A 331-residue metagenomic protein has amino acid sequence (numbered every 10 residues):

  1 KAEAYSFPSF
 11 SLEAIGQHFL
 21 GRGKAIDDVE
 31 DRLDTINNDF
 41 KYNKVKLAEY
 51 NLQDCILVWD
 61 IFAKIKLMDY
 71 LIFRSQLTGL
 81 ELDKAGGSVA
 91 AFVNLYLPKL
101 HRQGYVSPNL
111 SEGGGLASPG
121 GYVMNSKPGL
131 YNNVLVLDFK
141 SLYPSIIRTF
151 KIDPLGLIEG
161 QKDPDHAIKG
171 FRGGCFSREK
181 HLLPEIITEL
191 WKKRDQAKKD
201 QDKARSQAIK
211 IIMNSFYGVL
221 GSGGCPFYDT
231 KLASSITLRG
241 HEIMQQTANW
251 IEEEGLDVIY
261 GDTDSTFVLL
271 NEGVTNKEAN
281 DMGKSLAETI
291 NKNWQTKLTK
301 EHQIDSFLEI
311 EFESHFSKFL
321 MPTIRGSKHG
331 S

Functional and structural regions predicted by a protein language model:
K1-C55: Active-site-proximal helix-loop-helix substrate-binding element of RNase H-like nuclease domains
L12, G16-D28, R205-Y217, G240-L256: Structured alpha-helical segments in the cores of large, soluble enzyme domains
L20-L33, G156-E159, E301-F307: Short, surface-exposed acidic
N37-S141, S145-R148, A204-E242, Q246 (+3 more regions): Common nucleic-acid-contacting/processivity interface regions adjacent to the catalytic cores of nucleic-acid enzymes
M68, L157, K199-A204, Q246-I259 (+2 more regions): Secondary-structure transition/capping motifs at alpha-helix termini and the adjoining loop/turn into the next element
L142-A197, K210, S215, V219 (+1 more regions): Metal-dependent catalytic core segments for phosphate chemistry
R194, G255-L270: Catalytic palm active-site di-aspartate
L269-S331: C-terminal polymerase-core module
